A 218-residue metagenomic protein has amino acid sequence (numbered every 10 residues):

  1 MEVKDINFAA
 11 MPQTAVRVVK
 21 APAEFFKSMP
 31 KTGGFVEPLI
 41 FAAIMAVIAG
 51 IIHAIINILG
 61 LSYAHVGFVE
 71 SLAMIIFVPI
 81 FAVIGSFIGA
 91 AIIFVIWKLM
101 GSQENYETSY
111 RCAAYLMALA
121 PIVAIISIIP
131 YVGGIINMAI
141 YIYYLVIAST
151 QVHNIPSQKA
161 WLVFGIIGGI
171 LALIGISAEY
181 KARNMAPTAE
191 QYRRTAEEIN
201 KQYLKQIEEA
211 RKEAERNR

Functional and structural regions predicted by a protein language model:
M1-A43: N-terminal juxtamembrane cytosolic/stromal segments of multi-pass membrane proteins
N7-A21, F25, G50, A54 (+4 more regions): Low-complexity, intrinsically disordered, cysteine-poor segments enriched in small/polar and charged residues
V16, I93-L116, V146-Q158: Membrane-interface segments at transmembrane-helix boundaries
S28-T32, Y63-F68, H153: Helix-boundary and loop/linker segments of multi-pass membrane transporters
E37-I93, R111-L145, V163-N184: Hydrophobic alpha-helical transmembrane segments in multi-pass membrane proteins
Y180-R218: Low-complexity, proline/glycine-enriched hydrophobic segments characteristic of transmembrane helices
